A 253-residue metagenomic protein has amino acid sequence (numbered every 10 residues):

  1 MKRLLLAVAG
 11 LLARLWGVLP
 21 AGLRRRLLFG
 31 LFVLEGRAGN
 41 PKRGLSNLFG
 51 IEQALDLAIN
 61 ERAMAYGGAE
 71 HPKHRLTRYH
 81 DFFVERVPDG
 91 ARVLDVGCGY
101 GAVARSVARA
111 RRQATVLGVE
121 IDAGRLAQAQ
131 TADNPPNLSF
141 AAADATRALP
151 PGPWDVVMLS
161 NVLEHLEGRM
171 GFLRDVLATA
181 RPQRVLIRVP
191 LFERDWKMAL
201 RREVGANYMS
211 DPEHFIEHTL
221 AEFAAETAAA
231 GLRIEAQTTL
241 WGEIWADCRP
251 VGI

Functional and structural regions predicted by a protein language model:
K2-G152, G171-L173, R202-E203, E213-I216 (+2 more regions): Conserved N-terminal segment of class I S-adenosyl-L-methionine
A91, D155, Q183: Conserved acidic residues
M158: A conserved beta-strand element that flanks and buttresses the S-adenosyl-L-methionine
V162: Hydrophobic adenine-recognition pocket in adenosine-nucleotide-binding enzymes
G171-R184: A short glycine-rich, Lys/Arg-flanked "PGG" loop and its adjoining helix->strand segment in the class I
L186-Y208: Conserved class I S-adenosyl-L-methionine
F223: Short active-site alpha-helical segment characteristic of glycosyltransferases and processive polysaccharide synthases
